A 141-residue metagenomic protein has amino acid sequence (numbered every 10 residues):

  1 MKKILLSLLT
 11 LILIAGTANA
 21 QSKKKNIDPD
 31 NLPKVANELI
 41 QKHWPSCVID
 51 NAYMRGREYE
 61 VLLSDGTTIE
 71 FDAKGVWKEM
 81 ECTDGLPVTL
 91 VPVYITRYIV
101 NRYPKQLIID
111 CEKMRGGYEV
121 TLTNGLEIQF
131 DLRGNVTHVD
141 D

Functional and structural regions predicted by a protein language model:
M1-K24: Bacterial Sec-dependent N-terminal signal peptides
Q21-D141: Interaction-mediating elements
